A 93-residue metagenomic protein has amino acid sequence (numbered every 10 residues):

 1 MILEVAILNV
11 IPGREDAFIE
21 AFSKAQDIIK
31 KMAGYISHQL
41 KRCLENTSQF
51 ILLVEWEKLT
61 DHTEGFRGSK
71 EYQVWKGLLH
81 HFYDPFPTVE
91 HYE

Functional and structural regions predicted by a protein language model:
M1-I2, E93: Absolute protein N-terminus
I2-N9, Q39-R67: Short, well-ordered beta-strand segments in beta-rich or mixed alpha/beta enzyme and ligand-binding folds
N9-I19: Short, surface-exposed ligand-recognition loops at beta-strand->loop->(often short) alpha-helix junctions that present
I19, S23, S69-K70: Conserved GNAT-fold acetyl-CoA-binding loop/helix
D27-S37, E55-V89: An amphipathic, aromatic/His-enriched active-site/gating alpha helix that lines ligand/cofactor pockets
R42, H91-E93: A general secondary-structure junction signal
